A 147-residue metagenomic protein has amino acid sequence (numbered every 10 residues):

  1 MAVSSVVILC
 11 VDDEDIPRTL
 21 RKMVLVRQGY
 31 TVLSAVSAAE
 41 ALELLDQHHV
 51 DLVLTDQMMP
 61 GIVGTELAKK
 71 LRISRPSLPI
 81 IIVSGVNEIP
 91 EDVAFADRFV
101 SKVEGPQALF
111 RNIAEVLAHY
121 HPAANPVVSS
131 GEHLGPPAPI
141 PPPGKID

Functional and structural regions predicted by a protein language model:
M1-V7, Q107-D147: Non-catalytic signal-transmission and effector/linker regions of two-component phosphorelay proteins
S5-I16, R21-L25, V53: Conserved acidic segment of CheY-like receiver
S34-L52: Acidic, metal-coordinating helix/loop segments flanking the phosphotransfer/catalytic sites of two-component signaling
S37-E40, V63-L67: Acidic catalytic/metal-coordinating carboxylates
D46-H48, K70-S77, D92-A94: Conserved phosphotransfer cores of two-component systems
D56: Active-site residues of response regulator receiver
M59: Receiver (REC) domain active-site loop signature in two-component systems and cognate sites in sensor histidine kinases
